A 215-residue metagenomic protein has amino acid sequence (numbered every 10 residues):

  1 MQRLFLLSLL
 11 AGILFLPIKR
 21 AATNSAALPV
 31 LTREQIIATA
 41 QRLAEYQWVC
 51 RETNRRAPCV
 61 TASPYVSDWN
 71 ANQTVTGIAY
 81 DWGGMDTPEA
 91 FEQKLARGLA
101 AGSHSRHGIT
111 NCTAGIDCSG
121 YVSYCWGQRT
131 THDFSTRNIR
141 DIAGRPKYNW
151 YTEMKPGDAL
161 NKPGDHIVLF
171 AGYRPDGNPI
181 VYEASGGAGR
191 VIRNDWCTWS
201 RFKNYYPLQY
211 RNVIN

Functional and structural regions predicted by a protein language model:
M1-Q2, F15, A21-T23: Universal eukaryotic N-terminal targeting presequences
Q2-S8: Sec-dependent signal peptide recognition, specifically the positively charged N-region followed immediately by
S8-P17: Hydrophobic h-region of N-terminal signal peptides that target proteins for export in Gram-negative bacteria
N24-S119: N-terminal capping segments
I109-T136: Short beta-strand/loop turn elements enriched in aromatics
G115-S119, M154, L208-Y210: Short alpha-helical patches at coil-to-helix transitions and adjacent helical residues in well-structured domains
Q128-N194: ...with weaker cross-activation on analogous glycine-rich loops/strands in unrelated enzymes
R193-N215: Low-complexity, Gly/Ser/Thr/Pro-rich intrinsically disordered linker/tail segments
